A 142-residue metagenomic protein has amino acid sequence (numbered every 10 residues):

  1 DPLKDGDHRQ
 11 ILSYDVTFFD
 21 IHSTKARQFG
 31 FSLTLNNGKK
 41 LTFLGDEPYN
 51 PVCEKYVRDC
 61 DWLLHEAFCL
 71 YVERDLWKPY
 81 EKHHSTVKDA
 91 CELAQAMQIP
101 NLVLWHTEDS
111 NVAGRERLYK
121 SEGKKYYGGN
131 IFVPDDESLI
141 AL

Functional and structural regions predicted by a protein language model:
P2-K55, D136-L142: Core dinuclear metal-dependent hydrolase active-site scaffold
P48-E137: Cap/insert and terminal regions of metallo-dependent hydrolase folds
